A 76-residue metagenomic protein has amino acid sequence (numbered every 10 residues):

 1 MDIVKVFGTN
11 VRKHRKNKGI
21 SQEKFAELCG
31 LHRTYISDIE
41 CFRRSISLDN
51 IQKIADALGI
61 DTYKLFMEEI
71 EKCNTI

Functional and structural regions predicted by a protein language model:
M1-N17: A short, Lys/Arg-rich alpha-helix, primarily the initiator
R12, E23, Q52: Residues within the helices of the helix-turn-helix
K16, E27, D56: Alpha-helical residues within the helix-turn-helix
G19-D38: Short alpha-helical DNA-recognition segment
C41: Short, conserved catalytic or interaction motifs in soluble domains
I51-L58, L65-F66: Hydrophobic micro-packing sites on short alpha-helices
K64-I76: Short, charged recognition helix plus adjacent turn of helix-turn-helix-like nucleic-acid-binding domains
